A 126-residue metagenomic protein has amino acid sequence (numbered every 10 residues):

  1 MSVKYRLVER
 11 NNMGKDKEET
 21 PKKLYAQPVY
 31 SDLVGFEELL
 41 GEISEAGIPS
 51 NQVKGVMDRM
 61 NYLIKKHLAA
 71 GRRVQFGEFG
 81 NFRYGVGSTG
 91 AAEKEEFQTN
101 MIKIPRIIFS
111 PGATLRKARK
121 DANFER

Functional and structural regions predicted by a protein language model:
M1-G55, R59-R126: Strongly charged
